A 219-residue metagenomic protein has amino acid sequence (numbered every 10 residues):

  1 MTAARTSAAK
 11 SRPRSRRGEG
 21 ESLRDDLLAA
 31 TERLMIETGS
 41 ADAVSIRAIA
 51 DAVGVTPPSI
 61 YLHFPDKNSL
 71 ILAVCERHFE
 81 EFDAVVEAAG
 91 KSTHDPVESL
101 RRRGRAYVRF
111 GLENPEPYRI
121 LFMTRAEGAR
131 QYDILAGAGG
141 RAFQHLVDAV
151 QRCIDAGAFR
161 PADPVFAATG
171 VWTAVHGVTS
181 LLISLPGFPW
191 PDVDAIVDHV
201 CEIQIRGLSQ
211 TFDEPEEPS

Functional and structural regions predicted by a protein language model:
M1-S22, F212-S219: N-terminal intrinsically disordered/low-complexity leader segments
G20, R24, I71, C75 (+7 more regions): Amphipathic, non-transmembrane alpha-helical scaffold segments
L23-E32, I49, V74-H78, F82 (+1 more regions): Generic hydrophobic, amphipathic alpha-helix propensity
D26, E37-S69, A73: Helix-turn-helix
A30-E37, F110: Short amphipathic alpha-helical elements of helix-turn-helix/winged-helix folds
R77-L100, Q131-G140, Q151: Amphipathic alpha-helical linker/stalk segments
E87-P117, A168-V171: Hydrophobic alpha-helical connector segments
A129-A136, G140, I154-E202, T211-S219: Hydrophobic/aromatic-rich alpha-helical bundle segments in the mid-to-C-terminal region
